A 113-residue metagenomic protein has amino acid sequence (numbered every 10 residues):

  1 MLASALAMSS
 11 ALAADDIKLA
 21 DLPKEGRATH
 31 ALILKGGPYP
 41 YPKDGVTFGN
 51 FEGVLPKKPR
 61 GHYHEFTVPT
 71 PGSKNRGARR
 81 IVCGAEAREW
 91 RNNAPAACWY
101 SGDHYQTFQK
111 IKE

Functional and structural regions predicted by a protein language model:
M1-S9: Bacterial N-terminal signal peptides
L12-K57: N-terminal secretory signal peptides
P40-E113: Functional cores of ribonucleases/endoribonucleases
